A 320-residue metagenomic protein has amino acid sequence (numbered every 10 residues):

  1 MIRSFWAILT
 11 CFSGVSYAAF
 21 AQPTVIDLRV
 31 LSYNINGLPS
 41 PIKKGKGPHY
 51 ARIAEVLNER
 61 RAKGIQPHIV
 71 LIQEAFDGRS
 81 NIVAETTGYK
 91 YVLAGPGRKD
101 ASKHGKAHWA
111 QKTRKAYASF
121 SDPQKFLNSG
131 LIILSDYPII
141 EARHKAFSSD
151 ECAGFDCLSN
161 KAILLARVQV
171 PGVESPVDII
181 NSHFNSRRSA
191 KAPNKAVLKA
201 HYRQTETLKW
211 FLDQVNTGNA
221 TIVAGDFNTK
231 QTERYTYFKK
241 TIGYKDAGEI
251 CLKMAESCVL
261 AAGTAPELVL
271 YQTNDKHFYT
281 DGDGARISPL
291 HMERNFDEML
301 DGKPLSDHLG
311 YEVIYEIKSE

Functional and structural regions predicted by a protein language model:
I2, S16-T86, P96-A118, P123-N128 (+1 more regions): N-terminal, active-site-proximal structural segment of metallo-dependent hydrolase catalytic domains
W6-V15: Bacterial N-terminal signal peptides
Q22-I26, A62-G64, E85-T86, P123-L127 (+6 more regions): Extracellular/periplasmic catalytic domains that process cell-envelope and extracellular macromolecules
R29-I35, I53-V83, L134, A166 (+4 more regions): Active-site beta-strand/loop signature of hydrolases that rely on acidic residues for catalysis
P39-I42, A146-D156, F184-K199: Surface-exposed cleft-lining segments at the edges of enzyme active sites
L71, A75-F184, H291: Structured beta-strand-rich core segments of catalytic domains in phosphoester-bond hydrolases
K99-F120, V197-K199, K245-P266: Surface-exposed intrinsically disordered loops and tails
W210-I222, F227-E320: Metal-dependent phosphoester-hydrolase catalytic domains
